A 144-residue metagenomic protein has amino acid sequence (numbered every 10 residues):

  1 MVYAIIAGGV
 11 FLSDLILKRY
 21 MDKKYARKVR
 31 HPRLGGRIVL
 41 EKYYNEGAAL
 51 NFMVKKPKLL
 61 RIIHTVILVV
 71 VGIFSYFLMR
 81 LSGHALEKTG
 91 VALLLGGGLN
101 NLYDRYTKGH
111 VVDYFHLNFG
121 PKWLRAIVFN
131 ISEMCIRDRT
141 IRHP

Functional and structural regions predicted by a protein language model:
M1-P144: Alpha-helical transmembrane bundles and membrane-interface segments of multipass inner-membrane proteins
